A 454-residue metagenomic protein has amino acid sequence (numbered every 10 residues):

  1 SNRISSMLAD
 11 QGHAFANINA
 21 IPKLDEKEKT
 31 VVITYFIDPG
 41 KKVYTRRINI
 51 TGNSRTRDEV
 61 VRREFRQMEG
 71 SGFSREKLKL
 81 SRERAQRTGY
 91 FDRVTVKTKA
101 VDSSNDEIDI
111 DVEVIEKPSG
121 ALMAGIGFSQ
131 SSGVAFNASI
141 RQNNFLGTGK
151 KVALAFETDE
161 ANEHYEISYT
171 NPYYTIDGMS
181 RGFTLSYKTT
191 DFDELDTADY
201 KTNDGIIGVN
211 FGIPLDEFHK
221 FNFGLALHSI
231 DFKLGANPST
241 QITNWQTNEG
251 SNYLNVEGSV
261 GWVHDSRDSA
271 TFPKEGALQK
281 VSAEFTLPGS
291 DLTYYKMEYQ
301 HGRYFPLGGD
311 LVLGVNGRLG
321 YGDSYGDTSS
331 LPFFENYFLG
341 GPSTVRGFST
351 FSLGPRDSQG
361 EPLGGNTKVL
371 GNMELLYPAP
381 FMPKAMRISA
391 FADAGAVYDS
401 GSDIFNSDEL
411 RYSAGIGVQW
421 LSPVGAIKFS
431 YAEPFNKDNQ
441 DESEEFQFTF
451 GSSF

Functional and structural regions predicted by a protein language model:
S1-T88, D92-I110, V114-S119: Interaction-mediating elements
L8, Y35, I48-I50, V61 (+13 more regions): Buried hydrophobic packing residues in well-ordered domains
E26-E28, K41, S54, S103 (+5 more regions): A generic beta-sheet turn/junction motif
G52-S54, Q130, A198-D204, P238-W245 (+4 more regions): Flexible, surface-exposed loop regions and adjacent strand-edge segments of Gram-negative outer-membrane beta-barrel
S71-P273, A277-L278, F305, L313 (+3 more regions): Gram-negative/organellar outer-membrane beta-barrel architecture
I108, D310-F391, D399: Extracytoplasmic gating/loop element in the C-terminal half of outer-membrane beta-barrel translocons and assembly
N203-G212, Q279-L287, L292-Y325: Transmembrane beta-barrel strand/turn architecture of Gram-negative outer membrane proteins
V312, R346, G395-S413: Outer-membrane beta-barrel transmembrane domain signature
